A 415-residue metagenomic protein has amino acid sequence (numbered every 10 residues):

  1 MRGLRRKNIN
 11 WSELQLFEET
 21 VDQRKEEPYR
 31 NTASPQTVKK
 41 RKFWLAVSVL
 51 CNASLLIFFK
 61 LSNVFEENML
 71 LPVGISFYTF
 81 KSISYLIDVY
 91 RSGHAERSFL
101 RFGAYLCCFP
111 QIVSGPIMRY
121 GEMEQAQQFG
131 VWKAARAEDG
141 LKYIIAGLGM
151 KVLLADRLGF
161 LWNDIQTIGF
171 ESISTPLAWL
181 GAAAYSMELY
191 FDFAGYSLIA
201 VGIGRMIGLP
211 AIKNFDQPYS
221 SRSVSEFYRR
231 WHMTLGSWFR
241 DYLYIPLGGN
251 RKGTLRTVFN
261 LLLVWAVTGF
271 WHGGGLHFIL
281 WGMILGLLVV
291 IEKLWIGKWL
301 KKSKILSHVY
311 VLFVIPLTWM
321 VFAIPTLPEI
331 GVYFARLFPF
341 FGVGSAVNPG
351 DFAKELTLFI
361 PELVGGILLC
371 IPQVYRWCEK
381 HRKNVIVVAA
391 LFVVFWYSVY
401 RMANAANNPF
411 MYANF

Functional and structural regions predicted by a protein language model:
M1-G366, C370, R376-N414: Membrane-embedded transmembrane alpha-helical bundles that form the catalytic cores of multi-pass lipid-modifying
